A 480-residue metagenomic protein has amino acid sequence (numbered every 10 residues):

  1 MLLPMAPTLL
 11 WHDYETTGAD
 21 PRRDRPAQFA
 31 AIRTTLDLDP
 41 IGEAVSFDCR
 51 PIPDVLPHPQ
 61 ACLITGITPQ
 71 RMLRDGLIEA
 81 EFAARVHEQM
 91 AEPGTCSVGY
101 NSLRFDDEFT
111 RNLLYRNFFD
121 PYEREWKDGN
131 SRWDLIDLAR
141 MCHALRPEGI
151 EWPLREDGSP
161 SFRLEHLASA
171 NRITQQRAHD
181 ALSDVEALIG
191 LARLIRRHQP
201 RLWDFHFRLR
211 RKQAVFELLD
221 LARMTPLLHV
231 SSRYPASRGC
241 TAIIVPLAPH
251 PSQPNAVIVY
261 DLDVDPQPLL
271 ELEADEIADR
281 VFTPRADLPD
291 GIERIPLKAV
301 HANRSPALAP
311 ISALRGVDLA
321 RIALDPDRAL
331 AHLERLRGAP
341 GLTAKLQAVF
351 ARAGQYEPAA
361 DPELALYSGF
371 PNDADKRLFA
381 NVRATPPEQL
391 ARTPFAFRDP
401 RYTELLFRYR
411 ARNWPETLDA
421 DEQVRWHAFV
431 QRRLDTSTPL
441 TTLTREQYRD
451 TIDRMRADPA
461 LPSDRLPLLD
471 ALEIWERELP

Functional and structural regions predicted by a protein language model:
M1-L9: N-terminal accessory regions of nucleic-acid-interacting proteins
W11-D13, D261: Short hydrophobic beta-strand that contains or immediately precedes a catalytic carboxylate
E15-R22: Short acidic, Gly/Ser-rich segments with clustered Asp/Glu that frequently serve as metal-coordination loops in enzyme
D24-F29, R33-T34, D39-T65, E88-P200 (+3 more regions): Metal-dependent phosphoesterase core characteristic of DEDDh/y 3'-5' exonuclease domains
T65-F82, Q89: Metal-dependent phosphoesterase signature
R197, R208-L288: Acidic catalytic cores of enzymes that act on phosphate-bearing nucleotides/polynucleotides
P251-R432: Long, charge-rich C-terminal accessory regions
H427-P480: C-terminal non-catalytic accessory extensions
